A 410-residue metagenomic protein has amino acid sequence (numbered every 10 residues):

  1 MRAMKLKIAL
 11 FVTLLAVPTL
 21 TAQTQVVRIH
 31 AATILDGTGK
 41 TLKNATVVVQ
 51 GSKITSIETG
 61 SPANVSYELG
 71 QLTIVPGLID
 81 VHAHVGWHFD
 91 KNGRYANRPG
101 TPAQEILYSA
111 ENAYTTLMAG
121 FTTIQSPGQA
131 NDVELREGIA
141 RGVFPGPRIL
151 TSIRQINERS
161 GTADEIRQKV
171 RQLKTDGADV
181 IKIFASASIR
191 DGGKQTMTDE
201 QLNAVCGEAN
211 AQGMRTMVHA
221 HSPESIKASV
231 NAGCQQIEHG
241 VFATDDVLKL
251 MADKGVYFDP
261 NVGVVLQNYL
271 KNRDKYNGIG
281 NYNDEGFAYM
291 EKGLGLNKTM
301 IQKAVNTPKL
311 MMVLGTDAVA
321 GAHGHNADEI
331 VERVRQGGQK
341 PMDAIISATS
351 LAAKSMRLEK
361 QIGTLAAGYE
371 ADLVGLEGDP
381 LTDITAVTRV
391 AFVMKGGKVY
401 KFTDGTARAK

Functional and structural regions predicted by a protein language model:
T13-T21: Hydrophobic h-region of N-terminal signal peptides that target proteins for export in Gram-negative bacteria
I34, T38-V75: Histidine-rich, glycine-flanked metal-binding segment
L72-R141, E200, E224, S229-A232: Metal-associated gating/positioning segment near the N- to mid-region
R94-L107, S152-Q168, K194, R215: Active-site mouth loops of central-metabolism enzymes
E105-A113, G161-L173, H221-S225: Short, acidic/polar
Y108-D132, G146-I156, A178-I189, R215 (+2 more regions): Divalent metal-dependent hydrolysis catalytic cores, especially in the metallo-beta-lactamase
R159, F184, R190-G295, A318-A320 (+4 more regions): Active-site core of metal-dependent hydrolases
A211, Y282, G293-P380: His/Asp/Glu-enriched, well-ordered alpha-helical/loop segment that forms or immediately abuts the divalent-metal
